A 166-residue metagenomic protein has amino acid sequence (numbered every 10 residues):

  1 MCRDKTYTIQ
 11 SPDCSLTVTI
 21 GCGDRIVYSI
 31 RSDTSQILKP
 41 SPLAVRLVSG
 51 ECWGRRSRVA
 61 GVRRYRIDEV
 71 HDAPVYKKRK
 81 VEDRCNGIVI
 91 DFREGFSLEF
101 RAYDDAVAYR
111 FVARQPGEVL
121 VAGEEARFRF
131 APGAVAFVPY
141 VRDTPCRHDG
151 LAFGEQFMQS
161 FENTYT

Functional and structural regions predicted by a protein language model:
D4-T166: N-terminal accessory beta-strand-rich subdomains and adjacent acidic, glycine-rich linkers that precede catalytic cores
